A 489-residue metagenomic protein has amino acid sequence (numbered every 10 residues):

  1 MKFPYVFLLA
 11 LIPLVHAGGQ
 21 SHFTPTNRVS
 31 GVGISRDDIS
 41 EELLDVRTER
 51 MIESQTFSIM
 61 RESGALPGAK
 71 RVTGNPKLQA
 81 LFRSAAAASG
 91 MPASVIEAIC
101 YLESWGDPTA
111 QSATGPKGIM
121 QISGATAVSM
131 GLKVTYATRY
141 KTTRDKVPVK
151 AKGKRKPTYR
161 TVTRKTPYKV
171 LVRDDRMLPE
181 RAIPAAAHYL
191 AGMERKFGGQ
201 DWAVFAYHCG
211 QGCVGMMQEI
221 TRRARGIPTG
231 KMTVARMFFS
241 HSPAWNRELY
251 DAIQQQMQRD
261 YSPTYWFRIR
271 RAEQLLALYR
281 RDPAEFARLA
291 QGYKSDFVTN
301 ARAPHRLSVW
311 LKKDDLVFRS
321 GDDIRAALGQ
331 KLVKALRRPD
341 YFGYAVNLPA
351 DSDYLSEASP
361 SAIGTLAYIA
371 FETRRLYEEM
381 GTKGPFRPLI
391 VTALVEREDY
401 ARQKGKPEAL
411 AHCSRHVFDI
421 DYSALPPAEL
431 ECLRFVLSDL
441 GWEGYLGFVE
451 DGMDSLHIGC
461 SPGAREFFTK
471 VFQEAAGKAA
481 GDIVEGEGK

Functional and structural regions predicted by a protein language model:
M1-Q121, A125-V172, P184, H188-K196 (+3 more regions): Cell-wall glycan-active module
A88-P92, A113, D260-P263, T382-P385 (+2 more regions): Extracellular/periplasmic catalytic domains that process cell-envelope and extracellular macromolecules
M91-I96, G198-W202, G384-L389, G441-L446 (+1 more regions): Loop/turn elements at helix/coil->beta-strand transitions in domains of secreted/extracellular proteins
C100, G115, G124-T126, A393-V395 (+2 more regions): A mature extracytoplasmic/lumenal domain signature
I119, D201-V204, W266, F386-P388 (+2 more regions): Extracellular structured ligand-interaction cores
R288-A290, P407-K489: Catalytic cores and adjacent binding grooves of peptidoglycan-active enzymes
L366-G405: Extended, low-complexity, intrinsically disordered C-terminal regulatory tails of eukaryotic serine/threonine kinases
